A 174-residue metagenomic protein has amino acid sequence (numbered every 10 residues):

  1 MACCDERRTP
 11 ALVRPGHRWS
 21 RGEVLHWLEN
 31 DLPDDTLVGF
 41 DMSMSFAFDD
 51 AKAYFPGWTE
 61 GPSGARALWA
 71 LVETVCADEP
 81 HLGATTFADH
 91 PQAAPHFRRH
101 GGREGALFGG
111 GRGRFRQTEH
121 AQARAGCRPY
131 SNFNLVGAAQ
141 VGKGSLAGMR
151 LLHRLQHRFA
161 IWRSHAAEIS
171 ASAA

Functional and structural regions predicted by a protein language model:
M1-A174: RNase H-like (RuvC/DEDD) metal-dependent nuclease/polynucleotide-processing core
